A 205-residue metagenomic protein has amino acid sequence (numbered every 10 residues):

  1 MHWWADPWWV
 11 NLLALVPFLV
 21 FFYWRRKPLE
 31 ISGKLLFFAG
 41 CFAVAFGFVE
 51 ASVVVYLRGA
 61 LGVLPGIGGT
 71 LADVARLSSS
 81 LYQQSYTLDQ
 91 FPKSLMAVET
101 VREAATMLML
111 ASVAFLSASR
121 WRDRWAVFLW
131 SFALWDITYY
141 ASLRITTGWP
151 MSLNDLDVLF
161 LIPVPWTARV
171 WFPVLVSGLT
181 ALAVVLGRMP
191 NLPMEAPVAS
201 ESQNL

Functional and structural regions predicted by a protein language model:
M1-L15, K93-M96: Hydrophobic transmembrane alpha-helical segments in integral membrane proteins
V10-N11, L35-A39, T100-E103, R124 (+2 more regions): Residue-level signature of transmembrane alpha-helical entry/exit and packing/kink sites in multi-pass membrane
N11-F21, A105-A114, A168-G187: Hydrophobic cores of alpha-helical transmembrane segments in multi-pass inner/ER membrane proteins, independent
F22-F37, V53-L64: Membrane-interface helix-loop junction between the first two transmembrane segments
Y23-L29, L186-P197: Membrane-interface capping segments at transmembrane-helix boundaries
P28-V44, S117-L134, P197-N204: Interfacial segments of alpha-helical transmembrane regions
G47-A60, A133-M151: Transmembrane alpha-helix/helix-exit interface in multi-pass inner-membrane proteins
V54-T100, S152-V170, V174, G178: Extracytosolic (periplasmic/ER-lumenal) interhelical loops and adjacent juxtamembrane/interface segments of multi-pass
